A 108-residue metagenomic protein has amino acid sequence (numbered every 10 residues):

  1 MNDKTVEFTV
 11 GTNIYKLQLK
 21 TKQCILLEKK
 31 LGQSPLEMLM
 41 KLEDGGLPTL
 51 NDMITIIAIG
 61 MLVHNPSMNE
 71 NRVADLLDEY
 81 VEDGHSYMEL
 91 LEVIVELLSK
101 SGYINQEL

Functional and structural regions predicted by a protein language model:
M1-I14, Q33-G45, N65-L108: Charged interaction scaffolds used for protein-protein
D3, K22, P48, D52: Short, well-structured alpha-helical interface segments that form or flank functional binding sites
L17-L19: Short capping micro-motif at the N-terminus of alpha-helices
T21-M38: Short, surface-exposed, low-complexity cationic segments
M40-I56, G60: A short, charged
